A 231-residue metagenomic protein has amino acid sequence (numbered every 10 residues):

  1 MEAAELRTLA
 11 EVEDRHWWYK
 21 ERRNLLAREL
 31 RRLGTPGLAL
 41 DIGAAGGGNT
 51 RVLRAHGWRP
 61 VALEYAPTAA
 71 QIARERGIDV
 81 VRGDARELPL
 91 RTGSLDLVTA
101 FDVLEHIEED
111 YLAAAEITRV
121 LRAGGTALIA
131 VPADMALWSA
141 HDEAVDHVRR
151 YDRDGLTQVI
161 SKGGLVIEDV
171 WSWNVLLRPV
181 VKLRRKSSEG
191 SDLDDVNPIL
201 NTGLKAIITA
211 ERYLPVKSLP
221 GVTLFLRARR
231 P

Functional and structural regions predicted by a protein language model:
M1-G93, L97-F101, Y111-A114, L193-V196 (+3 more regions): Conserved N-terminal segment of class I S-adenosyl-L-methionine
A10-V12, A127-R149, R153-V159, R184: Short, glycine-/aromatic-enriched active-site segment of Class I SAM-dependent methyltransferases
F101-L104, A130: Residues lining the SAM
I107-Y111, V131: A structural helix-start
Y111-T126: A short glycine-rich, Lys/Arg-flanked "PGG" loop and its adjoining helix->strand segment in the class I
L165-V175: Conserved S-adenosyl-L-methionine
L177-K205: C-terminal helical/coil "lid" or tail adjacent to the Rossmann-like core of SAM-dependent
